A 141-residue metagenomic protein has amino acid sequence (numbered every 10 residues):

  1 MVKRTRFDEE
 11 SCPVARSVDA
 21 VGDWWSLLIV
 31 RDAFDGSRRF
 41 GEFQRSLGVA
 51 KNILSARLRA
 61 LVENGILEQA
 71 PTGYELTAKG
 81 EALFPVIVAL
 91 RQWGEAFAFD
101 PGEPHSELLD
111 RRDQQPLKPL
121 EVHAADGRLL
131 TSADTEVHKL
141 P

Functional and structural regions predicted by a protein language model:
M1-E10: Long, low-complexity, charged/polar intrinsically disordered regions in eukaryotic proteins
C12-A50: N-terminal helix-turn-helix DNA-binding core of bacterial DNA-binding proteins
G22, A70-A89: Basic, amphipathic "hinge/linker" alpha-helix immediately C-terminal to the N-terminal HTH DNA-binding motif
R45-G48, R59, E63: Residue-level detection of the helix-turn-helix DNA-binding "recognition helix"
I53: Residues in the helix-turn-helix
A56: DNA-binding alpha-helical recognition surfaces that contact promoter or target DNA
V62-P71: A short, conserved structural fragment
V88, Q92-P141: C-terminal regulatory/oligomerization modules of transcriptional regulators
